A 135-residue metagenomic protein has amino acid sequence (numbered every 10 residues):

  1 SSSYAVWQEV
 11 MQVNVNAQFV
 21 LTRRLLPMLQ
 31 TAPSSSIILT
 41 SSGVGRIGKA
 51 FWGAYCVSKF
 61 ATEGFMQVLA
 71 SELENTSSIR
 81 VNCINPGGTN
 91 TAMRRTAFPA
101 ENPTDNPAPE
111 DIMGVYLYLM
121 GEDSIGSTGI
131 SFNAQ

Functional and structural regions predicted by a protein language model:
S1-Q8: Substrate-binding pocket helix/loop in short-chain dehydrogenase/reductase
T22, S58: Active-site helix of classical SDR
R24-P33, L73-T76: A short helix-coil junction within the Rossmann-fold of NAD(P)-dependent oxidoreductases
S42: Residue(s) in the substrate-gating loop at a strand-loop-helix junction that position the organic substrate next
I47, V68-I79: Active-site-adjacent segment of SDR/Rossmann-fold oxidoreductases
I47-G53: Active-site loop immediately N-terminal to the catalytic Tyr-X3-Lys motif of short-chain dehydrogenase/reductase
I79, C83-I84, T91, A100-Q135: C-terminal helical subdomain
